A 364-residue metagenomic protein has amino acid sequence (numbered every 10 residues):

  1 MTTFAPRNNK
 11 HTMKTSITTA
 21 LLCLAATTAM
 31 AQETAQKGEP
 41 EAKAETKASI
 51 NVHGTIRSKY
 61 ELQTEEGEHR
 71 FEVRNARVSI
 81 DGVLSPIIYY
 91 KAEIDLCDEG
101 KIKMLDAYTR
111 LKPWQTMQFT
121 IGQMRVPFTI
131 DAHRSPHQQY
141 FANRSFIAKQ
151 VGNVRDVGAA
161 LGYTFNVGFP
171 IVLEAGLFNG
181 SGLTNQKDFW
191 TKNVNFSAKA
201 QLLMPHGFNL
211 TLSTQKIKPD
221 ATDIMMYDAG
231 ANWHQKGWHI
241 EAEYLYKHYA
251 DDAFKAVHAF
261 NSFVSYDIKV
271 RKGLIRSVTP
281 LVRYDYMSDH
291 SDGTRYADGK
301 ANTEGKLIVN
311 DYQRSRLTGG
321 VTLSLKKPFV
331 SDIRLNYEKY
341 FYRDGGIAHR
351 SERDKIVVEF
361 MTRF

Functional and structural regions predicted by a protein language model:
F4, N8-L22, M30-R57, F364: N-terminal periplasmic/intermembrane-space "pro-region" immediately following the signal or transit peptide
A31, K37-E39, K43, M104 (+4 more regions): Intrinsically disordered, low-complexity regulatory regions of eukaryotic regulatory proteins
A42-G182, K192-V194, A200-N209, F263-S265 (+1 more regions): Outer membrane beta-barrel
T64-E66, R110-K112, A132-R134, T211-F364: Outer-membrane beta-barrel pore domains
Q186-W190: Active-site cleft segment of glycoside hydrolase catalytic domains centered on the general acid/base Glu
